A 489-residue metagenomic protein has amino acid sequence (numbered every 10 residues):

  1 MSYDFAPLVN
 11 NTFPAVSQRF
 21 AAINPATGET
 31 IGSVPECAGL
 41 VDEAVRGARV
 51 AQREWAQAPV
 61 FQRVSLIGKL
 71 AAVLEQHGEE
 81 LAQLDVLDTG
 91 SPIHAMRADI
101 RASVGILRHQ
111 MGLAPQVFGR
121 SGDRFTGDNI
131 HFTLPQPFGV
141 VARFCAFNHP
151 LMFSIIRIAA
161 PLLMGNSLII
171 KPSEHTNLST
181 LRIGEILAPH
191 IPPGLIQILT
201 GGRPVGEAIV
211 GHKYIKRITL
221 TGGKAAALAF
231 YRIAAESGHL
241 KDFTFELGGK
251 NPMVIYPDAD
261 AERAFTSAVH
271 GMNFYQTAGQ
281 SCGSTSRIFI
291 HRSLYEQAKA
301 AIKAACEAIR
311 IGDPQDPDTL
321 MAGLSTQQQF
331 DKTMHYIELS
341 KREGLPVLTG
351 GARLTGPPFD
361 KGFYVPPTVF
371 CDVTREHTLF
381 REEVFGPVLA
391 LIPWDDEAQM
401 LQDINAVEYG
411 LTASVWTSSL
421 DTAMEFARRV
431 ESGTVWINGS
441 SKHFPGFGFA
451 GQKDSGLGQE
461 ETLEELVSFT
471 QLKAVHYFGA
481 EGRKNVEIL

Functional and structural regions predicted by a protein language model:
M1-N129, S325: N-terminal Rossmann-like NAD(P)+-binding subdomain of aldehyde/semialdehyde dehydrogenases
T27-S33, I215, R310, R342 (+1 more regions): Conserved C-terminal structural/oligomerization subdomain of aldehyde/semialdehyde dehydrogenase
G28, R63, D85, G165 (+8 more regions): Residue-level signal for inorganic ion chemistry
T30-E36, V50-Q57, R143, M253-Y256 (+5 more regions): Short, well-ordered beta-strand elements within core beta-sheets of diverse protein domains
Q52-A56, A71-G78, A82, T89 (+17 more regions): Structural signal for hydrophobic packing residues in well-ordered secondary-structure cores of soluble enzyme domains
L107, T180-I183, I209, F230 (+5 more regions): Hydrophobic packing residues within well-ordered alpha-helices of enzyme cores
G119-R263, W394: Rossmann-like NAD(P) dinucleotide-binding subdomain of oxidoreductase/dehydrogenase enzymes
A225-V373, I437, K484-I488: ALDH superfamily catalytic-core signature
